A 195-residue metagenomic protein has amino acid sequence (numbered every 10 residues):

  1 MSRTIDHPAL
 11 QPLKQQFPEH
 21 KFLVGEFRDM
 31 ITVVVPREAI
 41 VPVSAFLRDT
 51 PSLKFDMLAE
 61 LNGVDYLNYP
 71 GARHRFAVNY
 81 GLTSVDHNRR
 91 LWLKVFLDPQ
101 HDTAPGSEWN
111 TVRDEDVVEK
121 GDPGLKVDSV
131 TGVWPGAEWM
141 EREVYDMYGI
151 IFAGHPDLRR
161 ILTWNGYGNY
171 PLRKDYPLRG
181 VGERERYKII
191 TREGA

Functional and structural regions predicted by a protein language model:
M1-A195: Terminal low-complexity/charged segments
